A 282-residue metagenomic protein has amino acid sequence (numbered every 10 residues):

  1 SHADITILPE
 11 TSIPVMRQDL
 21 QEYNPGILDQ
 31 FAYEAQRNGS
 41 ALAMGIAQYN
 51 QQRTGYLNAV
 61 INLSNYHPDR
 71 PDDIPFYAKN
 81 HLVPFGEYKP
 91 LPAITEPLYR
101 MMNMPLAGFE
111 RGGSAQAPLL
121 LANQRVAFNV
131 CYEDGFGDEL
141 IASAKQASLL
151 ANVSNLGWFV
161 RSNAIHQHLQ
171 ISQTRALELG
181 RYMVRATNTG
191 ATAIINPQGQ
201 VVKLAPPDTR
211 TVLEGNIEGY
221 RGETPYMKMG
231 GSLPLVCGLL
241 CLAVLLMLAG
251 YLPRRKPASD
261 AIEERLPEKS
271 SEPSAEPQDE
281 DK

Functional and structural regions predicted by a protein language model:
H2-L266, D279-K282: Solvent-exposed soluble domains appended to multi-pass membrane proteins
